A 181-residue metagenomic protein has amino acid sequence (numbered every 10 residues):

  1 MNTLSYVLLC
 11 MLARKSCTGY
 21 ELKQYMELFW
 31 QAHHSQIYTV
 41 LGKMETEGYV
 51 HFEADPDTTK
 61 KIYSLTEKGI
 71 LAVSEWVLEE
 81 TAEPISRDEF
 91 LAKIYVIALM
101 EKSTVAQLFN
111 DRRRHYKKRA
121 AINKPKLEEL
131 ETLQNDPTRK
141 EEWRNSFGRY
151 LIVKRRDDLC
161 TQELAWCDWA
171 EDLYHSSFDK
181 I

Functional and structural regions predicted by a protein language model:
M1-F90: Basic helix-turn-helix/winged-helix DNA-binding cores and closely related short helical interaction motifs
V7, H51-E53, K93, S103-F109 (+1 more regions): Noncatalytic linker/hinge segments flanking ATPase motor cores
M11-R14, F29, E53, I97 (+3 more regions): Histidine kinase transmitter module recognition
H34, T59, P84, A106-F109 (+2 more regions): Amphipathic, non-membrane alpha-helical segments in soluble helical-bundle scaffolds
H34, Y38, G48-F52, I70 (+6 more regions): Alpha-helix boundary/capping detector
E75-P125: Amphipathic alpha-helical dimerization/coiled-coil segments that flank or bridge DNA-binding/regulatory modules
N110-I181: Mid-protein regulatory/catalytic core that forms ligand/cofactor-binding pockets and protein-protein interaction
